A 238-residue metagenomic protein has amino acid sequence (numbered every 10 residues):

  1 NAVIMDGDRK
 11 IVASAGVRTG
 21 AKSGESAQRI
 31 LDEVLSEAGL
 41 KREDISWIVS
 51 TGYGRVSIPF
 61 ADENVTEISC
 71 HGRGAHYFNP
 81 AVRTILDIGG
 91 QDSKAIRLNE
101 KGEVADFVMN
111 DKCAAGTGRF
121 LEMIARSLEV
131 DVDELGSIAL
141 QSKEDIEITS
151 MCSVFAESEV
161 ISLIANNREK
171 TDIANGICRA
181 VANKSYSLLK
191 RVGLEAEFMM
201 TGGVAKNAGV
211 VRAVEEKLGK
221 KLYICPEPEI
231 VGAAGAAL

Functional and structural regions predicted by a protein language model:
N1-E25, V104-C113: Short glycine-rich, Thr/Ser-proximal phosphate-binding strand/loop in the N-terminal lobe of ATP-dependent enzymes
N1-K10, V82-G102: Gly/Thr-rich phosphate-binding beta-strand-loop-beta motif of the actin/hexokinase/Hsp70
A13-T19, E37-S69, I96-R97, A105: Short beta-strand-loop/turn "lid" adjacent to the catalytic site in phosphate-handling enzymes
L31-S46, S185-A196: Phosphate/pyrophosphate-binding loops at sites that engage ATP/ADP/AMP, CoA/4′-phosphopantetheine, polyphosphate
Y53-G54, K190, L194-K217, P228-G232: Glycine-rich phosphate-binding loops at beta-strand->alpha-helix junctions
E100-E144, L238: Glycine-rich phosphate-binding loop plus the immediately following alpha-helix
L121-E122, C225-L238: Glycine-rich phosphate-binding/hydrolytic loop that grips phosphoryl groups
A156-L189, E229: Adenine-nucleotide phosphate-binding core of ATP-dependent small-molecule kinases
